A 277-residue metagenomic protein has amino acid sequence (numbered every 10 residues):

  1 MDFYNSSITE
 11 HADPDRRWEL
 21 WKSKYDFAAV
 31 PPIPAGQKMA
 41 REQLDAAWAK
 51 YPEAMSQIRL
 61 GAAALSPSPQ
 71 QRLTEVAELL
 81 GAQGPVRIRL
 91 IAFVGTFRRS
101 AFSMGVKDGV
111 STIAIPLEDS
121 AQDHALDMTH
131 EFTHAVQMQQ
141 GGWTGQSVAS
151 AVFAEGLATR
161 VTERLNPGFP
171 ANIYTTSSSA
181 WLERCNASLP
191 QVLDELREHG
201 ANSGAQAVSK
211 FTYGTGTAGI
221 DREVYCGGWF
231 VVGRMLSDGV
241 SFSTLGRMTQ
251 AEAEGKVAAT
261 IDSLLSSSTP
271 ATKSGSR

Functional and structural regions predicted by a protein language model:
M1-E10, V148-L193, T260-S268: Post-HExxH zinc-binding segment in Zn-dependent metallohydrolases
M1-R41: N-terminal mature-domain "stem" immediately C-terminal to a signal peptide or N-terminal signal-anchor/transmembrane
R16-E19, Y25, D194-R277: Pan-zinc metallopeptidase signature
Y51-K107, E118-A121: Auxiliary, metal-adjacent structural segments of Zn-dependent hydrolase domains
I113-M128: Short pre-active-site segment immediately N-terminal to the catalytic Zn-binding motif
L126-G142, E155-T159: Active-site recognition of the HExxH zinc-binding catalytic motif
Q139-A149, G168-Y174, D238, F242-T244: Inter-helical turn/loop segments and adjacent helix faces that build the functional surface of alpha-helical bundle
T144-E155, T217-D221: Active-site metal-coordination segments of metallo-dependent hydrolases
